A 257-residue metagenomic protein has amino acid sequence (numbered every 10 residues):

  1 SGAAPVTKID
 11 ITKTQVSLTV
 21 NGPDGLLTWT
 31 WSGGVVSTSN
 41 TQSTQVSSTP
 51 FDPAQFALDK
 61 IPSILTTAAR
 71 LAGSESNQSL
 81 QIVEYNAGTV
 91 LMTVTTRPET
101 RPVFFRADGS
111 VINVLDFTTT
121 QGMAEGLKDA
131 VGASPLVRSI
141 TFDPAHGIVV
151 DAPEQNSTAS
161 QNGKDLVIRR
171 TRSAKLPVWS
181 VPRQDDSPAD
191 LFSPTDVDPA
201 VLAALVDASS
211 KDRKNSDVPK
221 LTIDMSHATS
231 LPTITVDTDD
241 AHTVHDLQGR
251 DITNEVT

Functional and structural regions predicted by a protein language model:
S1-T41, L115-N156: Extracytoplasmic low-complexity, Pro/Thr/Ser/Ala/Gly-rich segments that lie immediately after a secretion/anchoring
G2-P5, Q45-D52, E75-T89, V111-G126 (+2 more regions): A cross-kingdom feature marking solvent-exposed beta-strand/loop segments within repeated, beta-rich binding/scaffold
P5-S17, L71-G88, T141-D143, K211-A228: DNA polymerase processivity clamps
T19-Q45, Q161-P182: Compositionally biased P/S/T/G-rich terminal and signal peptide-adjacent segments that lie outside catalytic cores
P23-W29, E99-V103, Q155-N162, D240-H245: Short, surface-exposed beta-strand/loop "edge" segments at domain boundaries and coil↔beta transitions
N40-S76, P177-N215: Long, charged/polar, surface-exposed segments that mediate recognition or autoinhibition
S63-G109: Extended, hydrophobic interaction surfaces within ordered domains
M92-S134, A174-K175, R183-S187, A200 (+2 more regions): Extracellularly exposed regions in secreted/surface proteins, prominently low-complexity, repeat-rich
